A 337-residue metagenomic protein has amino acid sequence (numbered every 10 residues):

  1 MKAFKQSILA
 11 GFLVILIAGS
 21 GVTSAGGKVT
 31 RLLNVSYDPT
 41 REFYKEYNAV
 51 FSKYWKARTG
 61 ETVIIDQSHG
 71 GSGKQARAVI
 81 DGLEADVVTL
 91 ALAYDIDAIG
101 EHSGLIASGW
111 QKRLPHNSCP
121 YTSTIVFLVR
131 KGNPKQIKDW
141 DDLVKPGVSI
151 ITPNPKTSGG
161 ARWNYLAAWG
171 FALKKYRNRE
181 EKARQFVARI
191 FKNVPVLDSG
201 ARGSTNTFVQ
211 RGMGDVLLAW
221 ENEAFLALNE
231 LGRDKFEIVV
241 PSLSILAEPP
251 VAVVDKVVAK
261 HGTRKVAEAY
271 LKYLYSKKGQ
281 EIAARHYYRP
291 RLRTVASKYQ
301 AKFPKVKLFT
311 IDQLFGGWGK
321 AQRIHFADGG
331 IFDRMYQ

Functional and structural regions predicted by a protein language model:
S7-G19: Bacterial N-terminal signal peptides
G27-T157, Q300, M335-Y336: N-terminal segment of the mature folded domain
V35-Y37, V129-K131, S149-Y176, F191-V194 (+1 more regions): Short beta-strand->loop
P39-F43, Y47, Q75, L92-D95 (+9 more regions): Stable alpha-helical elements in mature extracytoplasmic
T124-N133, E248-K265, I282-H286: A bilobed periplasmic-binding-protein/Venus flytrap-type ligand-binding module shared by bacterial periplasmic
G132-K138, T157, G170-N178, V257-K265: Short helix-loop capping/hinge motifs at secondary-structure junctions, enriched in acidic/polar residues
K175-S242: Ligand-binding pocket segment of bilobal, Venus flytrap-like solute-binding proteins
V258-Q337: Extracellular/periplasmic juxtamembrane helices and adjacent flexible linkers that interface with membrane partners
